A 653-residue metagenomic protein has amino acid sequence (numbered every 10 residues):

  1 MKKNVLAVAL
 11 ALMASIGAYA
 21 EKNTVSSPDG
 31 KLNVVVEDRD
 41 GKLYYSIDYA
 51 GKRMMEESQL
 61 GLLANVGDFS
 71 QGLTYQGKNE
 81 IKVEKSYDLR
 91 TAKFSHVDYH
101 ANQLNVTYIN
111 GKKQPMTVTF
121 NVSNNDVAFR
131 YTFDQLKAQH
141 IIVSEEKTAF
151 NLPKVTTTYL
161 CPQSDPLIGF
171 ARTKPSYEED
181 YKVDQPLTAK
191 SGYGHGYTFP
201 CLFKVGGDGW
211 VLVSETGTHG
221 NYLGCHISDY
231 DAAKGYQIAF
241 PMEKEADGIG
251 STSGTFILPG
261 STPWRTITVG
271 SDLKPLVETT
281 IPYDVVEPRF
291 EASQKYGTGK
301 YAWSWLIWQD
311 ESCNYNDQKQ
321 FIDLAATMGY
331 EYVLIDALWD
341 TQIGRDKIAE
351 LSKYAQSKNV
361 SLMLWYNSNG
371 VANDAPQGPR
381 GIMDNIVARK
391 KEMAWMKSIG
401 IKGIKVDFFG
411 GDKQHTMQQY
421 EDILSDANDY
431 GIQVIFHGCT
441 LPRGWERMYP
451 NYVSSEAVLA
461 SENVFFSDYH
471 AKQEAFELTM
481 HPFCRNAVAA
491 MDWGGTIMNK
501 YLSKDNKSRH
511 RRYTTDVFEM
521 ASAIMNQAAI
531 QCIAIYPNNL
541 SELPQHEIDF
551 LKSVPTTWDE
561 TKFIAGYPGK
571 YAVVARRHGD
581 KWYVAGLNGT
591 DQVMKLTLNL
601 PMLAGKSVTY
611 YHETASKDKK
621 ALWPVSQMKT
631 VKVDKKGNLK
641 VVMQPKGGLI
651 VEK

Functional and structural regions predicted by a protein language model:
A7-S15: Bacterial N-terminal signal peptides
K22-E278: N-terminal accessory beta-strand-rich subdomains and adjacent acidic, glycine-rich linkers that precede catalytic cores
K93-D98, F550-V574: Edge strands and adjacent loops of beta-rich recognition modules
S253, I257-Y332: An acidic-aromatic substrate-binding cleft motif
A337-T515: Aromatic- and carboxylate-enriched substrate-binding clefts and catalytic-loop regions of carbohydrate-active enzymes
V517, A521-F563: Catalytic cores of secreted or luminal carbohydrate-active enzymes
Y567-A604, L649-I650: Carbohydrate-binding surface patches
K629-K653: C-terminal beta-strand-rich structural cap/linker in extracellular carbohydrate-active enzymes
